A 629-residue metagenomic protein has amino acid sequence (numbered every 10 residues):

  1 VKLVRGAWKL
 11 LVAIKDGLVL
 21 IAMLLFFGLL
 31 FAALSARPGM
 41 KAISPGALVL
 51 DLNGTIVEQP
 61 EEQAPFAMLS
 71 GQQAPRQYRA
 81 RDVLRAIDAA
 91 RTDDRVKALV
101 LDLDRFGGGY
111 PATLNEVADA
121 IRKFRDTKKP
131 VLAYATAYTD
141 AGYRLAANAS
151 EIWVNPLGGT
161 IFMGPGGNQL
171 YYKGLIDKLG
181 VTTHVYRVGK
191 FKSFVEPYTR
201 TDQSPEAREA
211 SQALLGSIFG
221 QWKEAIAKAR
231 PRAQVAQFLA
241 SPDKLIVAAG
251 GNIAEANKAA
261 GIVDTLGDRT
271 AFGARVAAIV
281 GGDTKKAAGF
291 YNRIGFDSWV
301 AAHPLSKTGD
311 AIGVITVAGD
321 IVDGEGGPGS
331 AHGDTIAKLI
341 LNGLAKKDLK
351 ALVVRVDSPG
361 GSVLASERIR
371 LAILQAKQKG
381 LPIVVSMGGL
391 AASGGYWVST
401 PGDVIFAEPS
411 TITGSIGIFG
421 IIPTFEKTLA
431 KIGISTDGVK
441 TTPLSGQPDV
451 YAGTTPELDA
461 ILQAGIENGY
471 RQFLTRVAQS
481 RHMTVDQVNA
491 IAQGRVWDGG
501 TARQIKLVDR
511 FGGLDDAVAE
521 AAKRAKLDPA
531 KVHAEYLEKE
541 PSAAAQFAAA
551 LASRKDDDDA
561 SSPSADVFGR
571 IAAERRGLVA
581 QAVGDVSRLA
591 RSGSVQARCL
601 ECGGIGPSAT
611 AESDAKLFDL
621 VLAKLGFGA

Functional and structural regions predicted by a protein language model:
V1-V83, L157, G166-A254, K258-D348 (+5 more regions): Intrinsically disordered, low-complexity segments enriched in small/flexible residues
G46-L170, K178, H303-T428: Cleft-lining beta-strand/loop regions that shape enzyme active-site pockets
S150-E151, D264-T265, A351, D403-V404 (+4 more regions): Well-ordered beta-strand positions
A229-V235, V477-D486: Hydrophobic, secondary-structure "cap" segments at the distal end of domains
Q237-P242, T442-P443, H482-R495: Short catalytic/ligand-gating loop segments at beta-alpha or beta-beta junctions within enzyme catalytic domains
V404, P423-D437, T441, V450-Y451: Conserved phosphate-handling catalytic cores of large alpha/beta enzymes
P409-G417, G446-Q463: Short beta-alpha connecting loops at secondary-structure transitions that line or flank enzyme active sites
T454, D459-R481: Alpha-helical coiled-coil heptad-repeat segments
